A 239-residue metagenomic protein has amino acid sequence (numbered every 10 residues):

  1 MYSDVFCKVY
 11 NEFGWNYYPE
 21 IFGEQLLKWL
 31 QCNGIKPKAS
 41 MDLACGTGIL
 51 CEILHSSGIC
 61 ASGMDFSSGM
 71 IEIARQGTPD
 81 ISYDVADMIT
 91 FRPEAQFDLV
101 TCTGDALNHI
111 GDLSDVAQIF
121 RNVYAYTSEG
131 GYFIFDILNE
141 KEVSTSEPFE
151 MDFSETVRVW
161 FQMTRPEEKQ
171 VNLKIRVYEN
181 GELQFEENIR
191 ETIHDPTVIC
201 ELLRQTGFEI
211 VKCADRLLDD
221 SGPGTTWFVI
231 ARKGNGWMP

Functional and structural regions predicted by a protein language model:
M1-K36: Conserved class I S-adenosyl-L-methionine
M41, G48-T90: Class I SAM-dependent methyltransferase SAM/SAH-binding core
S68-G69, L107-I110, Q118: Conserved SAM-binding loop
I89-L99: A short acidic, Gly/Pro-enriched loop at the edge of an enzyme's catalytic core that lines a small-molecule cofactor
D98-S114: A short SAM/SAH-binding and catalytic strip from SAM-dependent methyltransferases
A117-E129: A short glycine-rich, Lys/Arg-flanked "PGG" loop and its adjoining helix->strand segment in the class I
I134-L202: SAM-dependent methyltransferase
V198-P239: C-terminal lobe and adjacent flexible extensions of AdoMet/dcAdoMet transferase-like proteins
